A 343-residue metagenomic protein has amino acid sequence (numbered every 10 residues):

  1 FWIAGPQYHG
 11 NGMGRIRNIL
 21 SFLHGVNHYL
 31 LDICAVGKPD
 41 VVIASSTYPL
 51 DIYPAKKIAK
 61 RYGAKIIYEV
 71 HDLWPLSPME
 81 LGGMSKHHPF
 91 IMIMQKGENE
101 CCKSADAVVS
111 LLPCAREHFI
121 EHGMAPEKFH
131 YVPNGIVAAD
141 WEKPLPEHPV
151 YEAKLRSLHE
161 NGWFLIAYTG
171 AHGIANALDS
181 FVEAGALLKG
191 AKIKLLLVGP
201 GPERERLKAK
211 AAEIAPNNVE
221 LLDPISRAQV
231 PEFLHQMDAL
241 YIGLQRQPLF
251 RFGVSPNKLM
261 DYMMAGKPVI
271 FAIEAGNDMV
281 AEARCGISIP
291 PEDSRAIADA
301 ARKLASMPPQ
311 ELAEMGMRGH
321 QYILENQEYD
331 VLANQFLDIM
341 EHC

Functional and structural regions predicted by a protein language model:
L31, L50-Y53, K57-Y62, L76 (+1 more regions): Membrane-proximal helix-turn-helix segments that form the acceptor-binding/catalytic region of lipid-linked
C114, G135: Carbohydrate-associated surface elements
E142-H159: A short helix/loop element that forms part of the nucleotide-sugar donor recognition site in Leloir-type
L155-N176, F181-G185, L196: Conserved donor-binding/catalytic core segment of Leloir-type glycosyltransferases
N176, L222, S226-F233, L240-M263 (+1 more regions): Nucleotide-sugar-dependent
K192-I193, V198, E205-E232: Nucleotide-activated donor-binding/catalytic signature segment of Leloir-type glycosyltransferases, i.e., the conserved
A275-K303: Change "using UDP/GDP/dTDP sugars" to "using nucleotide sugars
A296, K303, Q310-E325, Q335-D338: A short, well-ordered alpha-helix in the C-terminal region of glycosyltransferases
